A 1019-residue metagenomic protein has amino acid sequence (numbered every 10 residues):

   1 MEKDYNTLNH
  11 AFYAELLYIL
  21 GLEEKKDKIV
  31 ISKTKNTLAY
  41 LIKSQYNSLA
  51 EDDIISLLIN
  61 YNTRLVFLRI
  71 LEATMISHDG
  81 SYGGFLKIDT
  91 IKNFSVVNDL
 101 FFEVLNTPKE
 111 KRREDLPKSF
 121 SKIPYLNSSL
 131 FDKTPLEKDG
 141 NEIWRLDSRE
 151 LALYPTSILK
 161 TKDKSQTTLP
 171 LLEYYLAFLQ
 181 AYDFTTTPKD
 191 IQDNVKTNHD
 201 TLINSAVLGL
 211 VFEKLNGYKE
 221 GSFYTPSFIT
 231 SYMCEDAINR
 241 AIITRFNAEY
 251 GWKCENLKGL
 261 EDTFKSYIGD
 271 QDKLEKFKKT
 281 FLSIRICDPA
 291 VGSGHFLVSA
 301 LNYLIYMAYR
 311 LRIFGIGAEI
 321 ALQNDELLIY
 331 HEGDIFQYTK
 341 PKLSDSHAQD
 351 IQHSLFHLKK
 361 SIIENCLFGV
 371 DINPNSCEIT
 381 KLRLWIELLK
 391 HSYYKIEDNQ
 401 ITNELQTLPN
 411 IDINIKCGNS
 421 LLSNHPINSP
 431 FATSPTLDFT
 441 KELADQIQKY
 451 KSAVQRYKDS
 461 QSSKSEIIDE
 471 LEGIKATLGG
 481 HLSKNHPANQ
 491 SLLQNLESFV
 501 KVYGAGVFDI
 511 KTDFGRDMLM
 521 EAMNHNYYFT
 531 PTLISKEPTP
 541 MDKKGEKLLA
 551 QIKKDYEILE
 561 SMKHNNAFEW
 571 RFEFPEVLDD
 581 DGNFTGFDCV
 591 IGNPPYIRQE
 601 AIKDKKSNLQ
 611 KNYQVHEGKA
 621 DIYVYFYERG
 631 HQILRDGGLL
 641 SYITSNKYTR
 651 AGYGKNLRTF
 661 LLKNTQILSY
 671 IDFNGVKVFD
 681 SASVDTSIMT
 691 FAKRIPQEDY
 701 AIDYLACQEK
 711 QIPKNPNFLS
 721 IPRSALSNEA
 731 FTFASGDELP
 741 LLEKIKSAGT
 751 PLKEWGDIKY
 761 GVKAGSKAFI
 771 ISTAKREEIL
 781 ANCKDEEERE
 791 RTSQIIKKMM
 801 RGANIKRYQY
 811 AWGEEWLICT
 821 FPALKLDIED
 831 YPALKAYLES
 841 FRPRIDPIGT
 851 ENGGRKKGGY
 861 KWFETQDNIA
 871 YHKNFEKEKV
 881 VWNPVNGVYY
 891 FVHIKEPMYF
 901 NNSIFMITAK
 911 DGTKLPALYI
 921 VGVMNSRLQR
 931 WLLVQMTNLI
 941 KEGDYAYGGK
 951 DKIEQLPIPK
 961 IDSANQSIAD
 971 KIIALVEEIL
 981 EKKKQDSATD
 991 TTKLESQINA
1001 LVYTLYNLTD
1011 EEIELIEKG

Functional and structural regions predicted by a protein language model:
M1-H10, A14, A73, V298 (+9 more regions): Signature of N6-adenine DNA methyltransferases within the class I
M1-Y306, I316-G317, P341, C366-I379 (+12 more regions): Preference for the N-terminal adenyl/adenosyl cofactor-binding alpha/beta module
Q45, G251, G259, T263-R285 (+8 more regions): Flexible, glycine/threonine-enriched loop-and-boundary segments that flank and lead into catalytic domains of large
S48, D52, R64, P540 (+2 more regions): Polyanion-binding catalytic cores of nucleic-acid enzymes and NTP/SAM-utilizing transferases
C287-P289, V370, G630-R635, I695 (+5 more regions): Proline-centric
V291, L741-D757, A833, S840 (+1 more regions): Non-catalytic DNA-recognition/assembly elements of restriction-modification systems
N424-N565, D579, F584-T585, C589: Basic, amphipathic N-terminal segments
D672, N883-F900, G922, R930-G943: Short, ligand-facing micro-motifs at secondary-structure edges
